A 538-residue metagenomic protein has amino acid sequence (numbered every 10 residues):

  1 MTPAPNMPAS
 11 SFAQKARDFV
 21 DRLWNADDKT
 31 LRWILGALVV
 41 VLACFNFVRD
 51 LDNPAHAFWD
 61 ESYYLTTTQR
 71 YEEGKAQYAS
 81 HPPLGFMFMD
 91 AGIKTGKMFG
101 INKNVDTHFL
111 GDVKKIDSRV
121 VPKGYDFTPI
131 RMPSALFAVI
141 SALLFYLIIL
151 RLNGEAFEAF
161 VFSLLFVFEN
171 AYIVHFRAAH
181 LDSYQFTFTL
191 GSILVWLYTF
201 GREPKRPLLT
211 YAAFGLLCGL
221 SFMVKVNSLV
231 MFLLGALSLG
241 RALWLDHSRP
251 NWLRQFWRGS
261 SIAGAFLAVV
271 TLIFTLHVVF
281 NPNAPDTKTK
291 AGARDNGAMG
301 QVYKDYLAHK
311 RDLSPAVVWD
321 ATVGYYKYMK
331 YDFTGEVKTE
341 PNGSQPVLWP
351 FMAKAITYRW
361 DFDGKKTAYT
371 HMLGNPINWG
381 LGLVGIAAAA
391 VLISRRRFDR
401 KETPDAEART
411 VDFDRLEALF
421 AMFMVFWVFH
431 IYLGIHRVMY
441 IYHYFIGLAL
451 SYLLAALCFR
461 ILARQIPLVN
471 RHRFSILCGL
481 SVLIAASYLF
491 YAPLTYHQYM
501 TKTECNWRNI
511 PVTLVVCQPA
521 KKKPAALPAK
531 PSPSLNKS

Functional and structural regions predicted by a protein language model:
M1-N46, V161, Q255-V269, D412-E417 (+1 more regions): Start-transfer (signal-anchor) and selected internal transmembrane alpha helices of multi-pass inner/ER membrane
T2-P3, A9-A13, R17, L237 (+7 more regions): Transmembrane helical bundles and short interhelical boundary loops of multi-pass, membrane-embedded
A37, V41, D117-V120, G124 (+3 more regions): Transmembrane-helix motifs of polytopic, lipid-linked glycan transferases
V40-A43, F162-V167, V174, L194 (+3 more regions): Short helix- or helix-capping micro-motifs that position conserved polar/aromatic residues at function-defining sites
F58-W59, A171-Q185, V224-N227: Short acidic/glycine- and proline-prone juxtamembrane loop motifs at membrane-interface regions of multi-pass membrane
T66, E73-A135, K338-G343, P350 (+2 more regions): Interfacial juxtamembrane loops and adjacent helix segments that form the catalytic/substrate-binding surfaces
I101-D117, V121, F145-F168, E203-L209: Transmembrane-helix signature of polytopic, membrane-embedded enzymes that assemble or transfer cell-envelope glycans
L150-N153, S192-T210, S221, G240-R249: Membrane-interface transmembrane helices that cradle and orient dolichyl/undecaprenyl
